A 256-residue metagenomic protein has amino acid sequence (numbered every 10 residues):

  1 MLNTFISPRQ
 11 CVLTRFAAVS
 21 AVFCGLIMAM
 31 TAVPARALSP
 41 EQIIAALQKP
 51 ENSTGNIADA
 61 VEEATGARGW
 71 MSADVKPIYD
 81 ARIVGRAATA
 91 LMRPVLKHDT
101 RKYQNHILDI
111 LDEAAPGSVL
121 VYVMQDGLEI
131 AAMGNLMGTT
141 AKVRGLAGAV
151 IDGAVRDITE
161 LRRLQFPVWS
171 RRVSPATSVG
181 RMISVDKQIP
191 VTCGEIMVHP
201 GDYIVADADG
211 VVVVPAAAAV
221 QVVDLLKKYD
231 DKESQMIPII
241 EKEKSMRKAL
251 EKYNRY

Functional and structural regions predicted by a protein language model:
M1-T14: N-terminal secretory signal peptides that target proteins for export/translocation
A17-T31: Bacterial N-terminal signal peptides
T31-A37: Sec/Tat signal peptide C-region and signal peptidase I cleavage site
A37-P200, A216-K244, K248-Y256: Feature captures the catalytic cores and cofactor-binding loops of soluble hydro-lyases/lyases that act on carboxylate
G201, A206-A208: Conserved metal-binding segment of the jelly-roll/cupin
G210-V212: Channel- or pocket-lining gating/hinge segments that regulate access to a cavity or pore
